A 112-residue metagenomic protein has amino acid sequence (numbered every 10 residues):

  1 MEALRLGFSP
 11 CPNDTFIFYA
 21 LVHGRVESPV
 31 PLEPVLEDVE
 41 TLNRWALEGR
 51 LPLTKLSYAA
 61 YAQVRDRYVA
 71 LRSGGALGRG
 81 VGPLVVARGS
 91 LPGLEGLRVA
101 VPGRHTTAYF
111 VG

Functional and structural regions predicted by a protein language model:
E2-H23, V81-G112: Bilobed "Venus flytrap"/periplasmic-binding protein-like clamshell domains and structurally analogous long
S9, V35-E37, L56, S73 (+1 more regions): Conserved beta-strand termini and adjacent loop/short-helix elements that scaffold enzyme active sites in alpha/beta
A20, R44-W45: Well-formed, non-transmembrane alpha-helical positions, independent of function
A20-L32: A short, Lys/Arg-enriched amphipathic alpha-helix followed by its capping loop at the start of a domain
V30, Q63-S73: Ligand-binding "clamshell"
L32-R44: Short helix-initiation/N-cap motifs at beta->coil->alpha
D38-E40, G49-A62: Beta->alpha turn/N-cap motifs
V64-D66, R79-G82: Short, charged, surface-exposed secondary-structure boundary motifs
